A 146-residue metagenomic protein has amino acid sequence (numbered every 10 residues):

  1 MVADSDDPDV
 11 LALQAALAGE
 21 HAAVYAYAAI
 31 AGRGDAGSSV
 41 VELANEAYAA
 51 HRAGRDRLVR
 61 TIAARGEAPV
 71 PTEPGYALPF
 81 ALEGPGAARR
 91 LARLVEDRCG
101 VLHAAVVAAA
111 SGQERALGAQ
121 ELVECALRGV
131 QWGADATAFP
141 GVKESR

Functional and structural regions predicted by a protein language model:
M1-R146: All-alpha RGS (Regulator of G-protein Signaling) helical domain and cognate RGS-like helical scaffolds
